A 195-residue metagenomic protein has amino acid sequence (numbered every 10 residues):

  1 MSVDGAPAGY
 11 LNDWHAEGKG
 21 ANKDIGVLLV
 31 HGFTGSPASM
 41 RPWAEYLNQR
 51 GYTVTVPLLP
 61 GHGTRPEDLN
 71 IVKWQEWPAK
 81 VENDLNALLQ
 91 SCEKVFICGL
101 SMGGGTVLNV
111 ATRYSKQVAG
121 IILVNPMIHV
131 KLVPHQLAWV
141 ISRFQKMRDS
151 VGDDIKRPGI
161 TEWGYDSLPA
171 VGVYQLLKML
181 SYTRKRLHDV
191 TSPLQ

Functional and structural regions predicted by a protein language model:
G5-R65: Short, surface-exposed "cap/lid" segments of acyl-processing enzymes
H15, G20-A21, G164-Q195: Serine-hydrolase catalytic core
R65-S91, F96: Catalytic nucleophile-loop/oxyanion-hole region of alpha/beta-hydrolase and closely related hydrolase-like folds
G99-G103, V107: Gly/Ala-rich beta-loop-alpha elbow adjacent to hydrolase catalytic centers
N109-R113: Active-site signature of alpha/beta-hydrolase-fold catalytic machinery across serine- and Asp/Cys-nucleophile hydrolases
I122-L132: Active-site nucleophile loop of the alpha/beta-hydrolase fold
L137-G152: A catalytic-pocket lid/entrance helix-loop region that shapes and gates access to the active site across common
